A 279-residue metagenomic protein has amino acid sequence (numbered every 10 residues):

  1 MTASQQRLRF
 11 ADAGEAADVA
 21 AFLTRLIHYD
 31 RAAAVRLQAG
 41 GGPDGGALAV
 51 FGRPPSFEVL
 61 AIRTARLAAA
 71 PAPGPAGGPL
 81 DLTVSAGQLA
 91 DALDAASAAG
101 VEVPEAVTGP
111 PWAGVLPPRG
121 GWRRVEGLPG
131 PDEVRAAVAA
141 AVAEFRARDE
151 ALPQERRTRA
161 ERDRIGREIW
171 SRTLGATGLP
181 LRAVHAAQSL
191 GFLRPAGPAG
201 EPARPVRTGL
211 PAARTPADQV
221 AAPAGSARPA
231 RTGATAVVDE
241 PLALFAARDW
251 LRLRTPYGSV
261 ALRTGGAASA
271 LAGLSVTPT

Functional and structural regions predicted by a protein language model:
M1-L67: N-terminal ordered "arm"
Q5-Q6, Q38, Q88, Q154 (+2 more regions): Residue-identity detector for glutamine
A21, R25, D91, A140: Charged/polar, solvent-exposed surface patches and flexible loops
G41-G42, A96, A221: Compositionally biased, low-complexity repeat tracts
V59-E105: A broadly used, surface-exposed interaction patch
G100-T279: Long, compositionally biased intrinsically disordered terminal regions
